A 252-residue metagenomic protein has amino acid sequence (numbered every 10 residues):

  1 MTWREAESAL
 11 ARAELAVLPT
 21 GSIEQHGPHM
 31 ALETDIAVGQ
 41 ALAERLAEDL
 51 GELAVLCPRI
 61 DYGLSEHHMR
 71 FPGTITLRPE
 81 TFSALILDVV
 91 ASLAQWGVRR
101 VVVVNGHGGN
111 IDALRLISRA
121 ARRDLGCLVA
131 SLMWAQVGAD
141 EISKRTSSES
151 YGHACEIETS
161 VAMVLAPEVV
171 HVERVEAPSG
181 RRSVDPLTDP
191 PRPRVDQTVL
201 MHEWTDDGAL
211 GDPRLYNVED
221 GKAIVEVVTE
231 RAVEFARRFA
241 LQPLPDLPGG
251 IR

Functional and structural regions predicted by a protein language model:
M1-V102, G108-R252: Extended, histidine- and acidic-residue-enriched regions that form the cofactor-binding/catalytic faces
